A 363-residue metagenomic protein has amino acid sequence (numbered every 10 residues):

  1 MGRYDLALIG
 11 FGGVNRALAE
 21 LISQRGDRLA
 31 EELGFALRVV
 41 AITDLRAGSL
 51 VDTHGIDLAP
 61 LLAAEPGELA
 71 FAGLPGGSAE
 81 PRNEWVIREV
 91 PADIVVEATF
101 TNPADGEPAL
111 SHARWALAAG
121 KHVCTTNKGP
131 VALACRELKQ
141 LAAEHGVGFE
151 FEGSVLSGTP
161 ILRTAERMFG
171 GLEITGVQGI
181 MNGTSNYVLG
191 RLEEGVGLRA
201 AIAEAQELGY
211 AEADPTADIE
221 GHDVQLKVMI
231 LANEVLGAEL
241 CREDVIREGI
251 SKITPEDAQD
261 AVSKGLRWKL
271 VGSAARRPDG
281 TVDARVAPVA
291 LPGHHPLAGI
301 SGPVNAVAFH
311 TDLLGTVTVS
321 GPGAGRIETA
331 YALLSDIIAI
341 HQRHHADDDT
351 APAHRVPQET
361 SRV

Functional and structural regions predicted by a protein language model:
M1-A118: N-terminal glycine-/serine-/threonine-rich beta1-alpha1-beta2 phosphate-ribose binding loop of Rossmann-like
I9, G13, A17, L37 (+12 more regions): Conserved active-site and cofactor/substrate-binding residues in soluble primary-metabolism enzymes
A30-L37, P215-D218, E239-V245, L270 (+1 more regions): Flexible, glycine/charged-enriched surface loops at secondary-structure junctions
I94-E97, C124-T126, F149-G153, G176-G179 (+1 more regions): General beta-strand structural signal in soluble alpha/beta enzymes
F100-A119, T126-E166: Rossmann-fold NAD(P)-binding glycine/threonine-rich loop
A143-A211, D218-D223: Rossmann-like NAD(P)H-binding beta-loop-alpha module
G176-M181, N186, E204, G209-T216 (+2 more regions): Catalytic, metal-anchored helix/loop core of enzyme active sites in primary metabolism
R191, I202-G299, V304-A306: Substrate-binding/catalytic subdomain of NAD(P)-dependent oxidoreductase enzymes
